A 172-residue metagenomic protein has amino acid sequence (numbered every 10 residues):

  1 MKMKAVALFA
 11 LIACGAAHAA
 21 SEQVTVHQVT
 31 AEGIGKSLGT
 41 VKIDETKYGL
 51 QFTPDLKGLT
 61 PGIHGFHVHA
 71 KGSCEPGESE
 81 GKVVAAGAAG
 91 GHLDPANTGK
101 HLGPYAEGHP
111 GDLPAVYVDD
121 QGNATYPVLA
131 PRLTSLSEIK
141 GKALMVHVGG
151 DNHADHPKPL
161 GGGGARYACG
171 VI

Functional and structural regions predicted by a protein language model:
M1-A19: Gram-negative bacterial Sec-dependent N-terminal signal peptides
G15-I172: N-terminal leader/targeting pre-sequences
